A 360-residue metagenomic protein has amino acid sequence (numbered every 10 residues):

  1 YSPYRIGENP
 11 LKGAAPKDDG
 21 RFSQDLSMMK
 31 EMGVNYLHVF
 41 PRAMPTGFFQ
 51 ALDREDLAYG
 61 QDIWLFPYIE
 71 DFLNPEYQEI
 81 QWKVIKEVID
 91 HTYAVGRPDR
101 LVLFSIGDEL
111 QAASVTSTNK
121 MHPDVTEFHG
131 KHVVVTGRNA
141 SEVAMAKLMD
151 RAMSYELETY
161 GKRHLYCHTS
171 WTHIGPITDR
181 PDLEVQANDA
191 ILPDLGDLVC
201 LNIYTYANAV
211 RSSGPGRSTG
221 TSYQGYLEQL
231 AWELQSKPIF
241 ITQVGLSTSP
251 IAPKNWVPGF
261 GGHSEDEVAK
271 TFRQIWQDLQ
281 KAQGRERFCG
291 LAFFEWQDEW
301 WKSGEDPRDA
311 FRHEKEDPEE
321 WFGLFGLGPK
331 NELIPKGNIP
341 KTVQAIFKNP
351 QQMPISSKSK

Functional and structural regions predicted by a protein language model:
Y1, L37-V39, Y59-I63, V102-I106 (+4 more regions): Hydrophobic faces of well-ordered beta-strands that scaffold small-molecule active sites in alpha/beta enzyme cores
Y1-E55: Active-site-adjacent substrate/metal-binding segments within catalytic domains of carbohydrate-active enzymes
L26-E31, M44-E55, L73-L110, G137-T159 (+2 more regions): An active-site-proximal structural segment forming one wall of the substrate-binding cleft that immediately precedes
E87-N139, Y160-T172, C289-G290: Active-site groove signature of glycoside hydrolases
S117-V143, S249-V268: A solvent-exposed, charged loop/short amphipathic helix patch at secondary-structure junctions
V135-V185, L201-I203, Q235-P250, R287-W296: Aromatic-lined carbohydrate-recognition surfaces of secreted/lumenal glycan-active proteins
G175-G259, Q277-Q280: Glycoside hydrolase catalytic-domain groove-lining segments
V257, A282-K360: Aromatic-rich peripheral "rim/lid" segments of glycoside hydrolase catalytic domains that contact and position glycan
